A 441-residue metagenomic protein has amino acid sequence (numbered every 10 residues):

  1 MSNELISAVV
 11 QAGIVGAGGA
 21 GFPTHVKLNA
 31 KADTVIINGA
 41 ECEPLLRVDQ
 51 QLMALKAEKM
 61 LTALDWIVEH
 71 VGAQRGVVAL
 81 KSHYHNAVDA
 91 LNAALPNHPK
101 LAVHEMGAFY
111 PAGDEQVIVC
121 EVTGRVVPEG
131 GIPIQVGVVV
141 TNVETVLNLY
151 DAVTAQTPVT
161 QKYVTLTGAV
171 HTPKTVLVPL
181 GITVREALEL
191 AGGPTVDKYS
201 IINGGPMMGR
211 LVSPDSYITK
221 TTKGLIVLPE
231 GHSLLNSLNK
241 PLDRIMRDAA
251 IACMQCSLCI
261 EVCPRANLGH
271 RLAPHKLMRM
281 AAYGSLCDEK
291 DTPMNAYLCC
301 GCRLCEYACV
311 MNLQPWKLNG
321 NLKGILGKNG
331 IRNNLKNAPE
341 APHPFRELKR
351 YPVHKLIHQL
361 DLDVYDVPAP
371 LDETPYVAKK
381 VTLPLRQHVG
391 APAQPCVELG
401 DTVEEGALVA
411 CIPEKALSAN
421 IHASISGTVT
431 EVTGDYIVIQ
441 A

Functional and structural regions predicted by a protein language model:
I37-D49, V170: Gly-rich Lys/Arg/Thr-decorated short loops/hinges at beta-loop-alpha junctions or inter-strand turns that position
A54-H70: Histidine-anchored nucleotide/phosphate-binding helix
Q74-V184, L190-D197, G205-P206: Hydrophobic alpha-helical positions that pack around
R125-P128, N142, R332-P375, I437-V438: Extended boundary segments
L228-A250, L258-I260, R265-P342, A378: Ferredoxin-type iron-sulfur electron-transfer modules in oxidoreductases and energy-metabolism complexes
S233-S237, C411-A423: Short, Lys/Arg- and Gly-enriched loop/turn segments at beta-strand edges
E261, E398-C411: Short, well-structured beta-strand-loop connectors
R350-K355, V364, A369, Q387-A391 (+3 more regions): Generic structural motif
